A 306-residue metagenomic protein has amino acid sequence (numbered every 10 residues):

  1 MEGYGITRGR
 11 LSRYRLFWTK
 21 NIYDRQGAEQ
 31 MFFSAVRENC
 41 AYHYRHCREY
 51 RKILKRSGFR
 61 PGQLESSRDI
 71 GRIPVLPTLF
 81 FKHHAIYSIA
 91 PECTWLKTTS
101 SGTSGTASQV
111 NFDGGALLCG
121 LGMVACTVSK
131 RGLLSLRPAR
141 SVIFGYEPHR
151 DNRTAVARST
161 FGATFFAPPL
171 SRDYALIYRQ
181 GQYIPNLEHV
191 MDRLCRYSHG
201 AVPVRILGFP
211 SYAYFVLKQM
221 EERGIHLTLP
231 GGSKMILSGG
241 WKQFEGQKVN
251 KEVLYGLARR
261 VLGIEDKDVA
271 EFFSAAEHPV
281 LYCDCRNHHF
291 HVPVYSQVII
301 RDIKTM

Functional and structural regions predicted by a protein language model:
M1-Y23, G27-Y42, T164-M306: Active-site glycine/GP-rich loop and adjacent strand/helix microenvironment that borders small-molecule binding pockets
R13-R15, C119, R158: Replace "small metal-dependent catalytic modules" with "small catalytic or cofactor-binding modules
Q26, Q30, A41, R45-T99 (+3 more regions): Active-site diphosphate/adenylate-binding microenvironment
L96, R137-V142, V202-V204: Generic beta-strand structural signal
T99-G102, I143-E147, S211, M235-G240: Short loop/turn segments at strand-loop or loop-helix junctions that form parts of catalytic or ligand-binding pockets
T106-C119, S135-A139: Short "domain-exit" segments at the C-terminal end of structured domains
G122-L134, A139, V190-S198: Conserved ATP-dependent adenylate/AMP-binding module captured primarily in the ANL superfamily
K130-F166: Conserved AMP-binding loop of ANL adenylate-forming enzymes
